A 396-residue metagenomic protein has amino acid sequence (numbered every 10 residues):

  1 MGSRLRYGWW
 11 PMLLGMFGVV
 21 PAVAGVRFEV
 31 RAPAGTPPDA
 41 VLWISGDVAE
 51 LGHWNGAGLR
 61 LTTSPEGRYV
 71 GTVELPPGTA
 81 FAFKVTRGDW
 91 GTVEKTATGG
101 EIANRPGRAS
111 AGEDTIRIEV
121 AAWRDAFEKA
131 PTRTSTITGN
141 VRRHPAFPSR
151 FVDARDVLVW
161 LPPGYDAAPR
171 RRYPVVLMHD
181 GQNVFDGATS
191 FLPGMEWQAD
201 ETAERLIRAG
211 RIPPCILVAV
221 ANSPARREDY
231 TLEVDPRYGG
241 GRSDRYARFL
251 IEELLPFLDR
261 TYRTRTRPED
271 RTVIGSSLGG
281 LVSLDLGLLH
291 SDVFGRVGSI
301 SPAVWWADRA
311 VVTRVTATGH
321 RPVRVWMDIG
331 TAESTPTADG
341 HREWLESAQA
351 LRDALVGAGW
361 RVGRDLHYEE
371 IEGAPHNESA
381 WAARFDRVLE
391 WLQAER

Functional and structural regions predicted by a protein language model:
G8-V19: Bacterial N-terminal signal peptides
V26-A32: A short, amphipathic beta-strand motif
A34-G78, G88-S110: Aromatic-rich carbohydrate-binding modules that target alpha-glucans
I102-P174: A domain-start/cap signature at the N-terminus of enzymes
Q182-E252: Active-site machinery of serine-nucleophile hydrolases
F249-P268: Conserved acidic catalytic loop of the alpha/beta-hydrolase fold
R267-H320: Primarily recognizes the serine-hydrolase "nucleophile elbow" in alpha/beta-hydrolase and SGNH/GDSL folds
D328, S334-P336, E343-R396: C-terminal catalytic histidine-bearing segment of alpha/beta-hydrolase fold enzymes
